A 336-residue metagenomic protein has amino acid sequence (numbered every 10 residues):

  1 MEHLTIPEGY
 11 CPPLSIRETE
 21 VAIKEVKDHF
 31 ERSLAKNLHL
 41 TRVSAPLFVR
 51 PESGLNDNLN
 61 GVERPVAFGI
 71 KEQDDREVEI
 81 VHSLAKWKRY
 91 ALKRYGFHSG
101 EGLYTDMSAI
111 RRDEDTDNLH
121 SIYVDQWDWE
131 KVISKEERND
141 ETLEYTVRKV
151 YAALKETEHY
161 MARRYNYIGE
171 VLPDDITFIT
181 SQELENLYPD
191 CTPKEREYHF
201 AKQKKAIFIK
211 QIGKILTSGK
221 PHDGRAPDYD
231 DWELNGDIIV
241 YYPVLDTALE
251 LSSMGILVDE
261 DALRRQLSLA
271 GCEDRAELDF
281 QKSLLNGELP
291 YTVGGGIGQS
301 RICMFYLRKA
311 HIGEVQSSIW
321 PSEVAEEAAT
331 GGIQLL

Functional and structural regions predicted by a protein language model:
E2-H120, D128-V132: Class II aminoacyl-tRNA synthetase-like tRNA-binding/catalytic domains
E18-E25, H29, R138-Y145, K149 (+3 more regions): Generic recognition of stable, solvent-exposed alpha-helical segments in well-folded globular domains
L34-T41, V150-M161, A310: A generic secondary-structure signal for well-formed alpha-helical elements
L47-P51, N166-L172, E323-A325: A glycine-rich phosphate-binding loop feature that marks nucleotide/adenosyl-phosphate handling sites
F68-K71, K93-S99, L119-S121, G169 (+4 more regions): A general structural signal for short secondary-structure junctions and capping/turn motifs
D75, E101, V124, K204 (+1 more regions): Short connector loops at helix/strand junctions that flank enzyme active sites, especially segments positioning acidic
T105-E195: Extended, charged alpha-beta segments that form solvent-exposed binding/catalytic grooves in nucleic-acid-handling
S108-I110, T180-L336: A translation/RNA-centric and nucleic-acid-associated enzymatic feature enriched in Class II aminoacyl-tRNA synthetases
